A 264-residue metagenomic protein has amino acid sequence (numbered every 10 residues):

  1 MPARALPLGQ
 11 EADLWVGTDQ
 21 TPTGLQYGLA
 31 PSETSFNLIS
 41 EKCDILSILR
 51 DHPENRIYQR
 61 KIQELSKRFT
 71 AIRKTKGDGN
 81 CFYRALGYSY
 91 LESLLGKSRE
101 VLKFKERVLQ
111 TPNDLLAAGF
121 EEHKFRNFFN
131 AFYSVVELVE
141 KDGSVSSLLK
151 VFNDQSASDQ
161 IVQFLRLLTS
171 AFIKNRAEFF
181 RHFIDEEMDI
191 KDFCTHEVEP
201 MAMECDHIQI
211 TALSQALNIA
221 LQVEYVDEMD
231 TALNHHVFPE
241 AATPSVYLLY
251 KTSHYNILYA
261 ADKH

Functional and structural regions predicted by a protein language model:
P2-K74, F82, S98: A eukaryotic "domain-start" boundary segment
I39-S40, S47-K67, Y90-D227: Papain-like cysteine protease catalytic cores
Q63, A71-R73, P200, T211-A212 (+2 more regions): Beta-strand elements of modular eukaryotic interaction domains
G79-N80, Y88, E228-D230, S253-Y255 (+1 more regions): Conserved beta-strand elements of beta-rich interaction domains across eukaryotes, especially beta-propellers
C81, L213, L221-V223, L248 (+1 more regions): Structural signal for hydrophobic/aromatic residues that build the beta-strand cores of folded beta-sheet domains
Y83-G87, S93-L94, L233-H236, Y259: A short acidic (Asp/Glu
Y225-M229, L233-V237, T243-V246: Long amphipathic alpha-helical assembly cores
P239-H264: A recognition module on extended beta-rich or small alphabeta surfaces enriched in W/G with H and D/E
